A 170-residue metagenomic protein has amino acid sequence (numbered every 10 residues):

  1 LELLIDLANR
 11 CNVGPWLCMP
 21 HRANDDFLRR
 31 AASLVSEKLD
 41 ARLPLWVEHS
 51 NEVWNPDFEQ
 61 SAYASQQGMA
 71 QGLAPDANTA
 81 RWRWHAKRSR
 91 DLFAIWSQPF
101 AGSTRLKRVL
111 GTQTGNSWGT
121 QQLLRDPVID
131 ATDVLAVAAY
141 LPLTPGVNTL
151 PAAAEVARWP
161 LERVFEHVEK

Functional and structural regions predicted by a protein language model:
L1-A70, P75-W82, A86-A94, Q98-P99 (+2 more regions): N-terminal catalytic cores of secreted or lumenal carbohydrate-active enzymes
L45, P75-K170: Noncatalytic carbohydrate-binding groove/subsite architecture in carbohydrate-active enzymes
